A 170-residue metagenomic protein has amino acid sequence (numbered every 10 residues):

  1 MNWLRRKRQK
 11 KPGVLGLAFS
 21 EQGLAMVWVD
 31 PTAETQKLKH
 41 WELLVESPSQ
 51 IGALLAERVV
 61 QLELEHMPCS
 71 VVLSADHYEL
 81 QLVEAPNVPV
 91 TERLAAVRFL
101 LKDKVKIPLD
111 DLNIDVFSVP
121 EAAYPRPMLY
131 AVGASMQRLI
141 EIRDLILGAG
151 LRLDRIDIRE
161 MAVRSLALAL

Functional and structural regions predicted by a protein language model:
M1-L170: Hydrophobic/aromatic-enriched cytosolic interaction surfaces used to assemble or bind macromolecules
